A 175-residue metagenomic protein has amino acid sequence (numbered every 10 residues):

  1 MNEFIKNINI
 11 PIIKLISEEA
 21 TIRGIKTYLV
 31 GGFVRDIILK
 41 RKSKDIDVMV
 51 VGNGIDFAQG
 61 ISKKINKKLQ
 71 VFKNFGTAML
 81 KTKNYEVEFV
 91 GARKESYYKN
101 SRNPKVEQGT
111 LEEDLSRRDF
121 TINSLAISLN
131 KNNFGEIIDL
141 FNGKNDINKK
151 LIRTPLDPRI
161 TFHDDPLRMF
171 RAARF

Functional and structural regions predicted by a protein language model:
M1-F175: Catalytic cores of the polymerase beta-like nucleotidyltransferase superfamily and closely associated nucleotide
